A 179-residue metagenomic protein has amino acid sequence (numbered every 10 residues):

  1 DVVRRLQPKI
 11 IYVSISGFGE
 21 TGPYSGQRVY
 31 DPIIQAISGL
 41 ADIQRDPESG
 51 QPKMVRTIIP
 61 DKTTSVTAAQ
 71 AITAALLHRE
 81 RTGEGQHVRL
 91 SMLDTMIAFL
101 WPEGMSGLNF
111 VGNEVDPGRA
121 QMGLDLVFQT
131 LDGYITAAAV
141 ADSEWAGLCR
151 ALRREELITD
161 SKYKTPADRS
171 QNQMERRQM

Functional and structural regions predicted by a protein language model:
V2-V140, G147: Active-site-adjacent "lid/gating" segments in soluble enzymes
G123-M179: Aromatic-enriched alpha-helical interface/lid elements that frame and gate functional surfaces
